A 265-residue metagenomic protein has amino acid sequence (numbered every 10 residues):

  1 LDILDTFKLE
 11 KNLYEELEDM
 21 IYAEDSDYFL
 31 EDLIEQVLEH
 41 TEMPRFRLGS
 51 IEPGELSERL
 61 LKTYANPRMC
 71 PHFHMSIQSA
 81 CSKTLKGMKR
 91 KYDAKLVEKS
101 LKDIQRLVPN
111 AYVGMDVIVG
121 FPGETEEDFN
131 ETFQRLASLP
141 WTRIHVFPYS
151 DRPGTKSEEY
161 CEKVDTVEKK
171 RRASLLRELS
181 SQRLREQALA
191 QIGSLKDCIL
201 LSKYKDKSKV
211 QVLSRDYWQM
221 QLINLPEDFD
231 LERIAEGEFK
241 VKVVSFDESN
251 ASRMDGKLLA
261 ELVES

Functional and structural regions predicted by a protein language model:
L1-E126: Conserved SAM/AdoMet-binding glycine-rich loop
L33, R59-L60, N130-Q134, Q182-R185 (+1 more regions): Glycine-rich, charged/polar anion/phosphate-binding loops that engage phosphate groups from diverse ligands
P44-G49, P71, A111, T142-H145 (+4 more regions): Structural beta-strand/beta-sheet cores of well-ordered domains, especially the beta-sheet scaffolds that support
G49-I51, S76-Q78, D116-I118, F147-Y149 (+3 more regions): Generic beta-strand/beta-sheet core signal
I51, I144, I223-L225: Thr-Gly-centered strand-to-loop micro-motif
T63-M69, K91-A94, T132-F133, L201-L213: Short, charged low-complexity intrinsically disordered segments located at boundaries of structured domains
P71, K83-I199: A structural motif corresponding to the C-terminal lobe/cap of the Radical SAM core domain
E159-S265: Terminal RNA-binding accessory module
